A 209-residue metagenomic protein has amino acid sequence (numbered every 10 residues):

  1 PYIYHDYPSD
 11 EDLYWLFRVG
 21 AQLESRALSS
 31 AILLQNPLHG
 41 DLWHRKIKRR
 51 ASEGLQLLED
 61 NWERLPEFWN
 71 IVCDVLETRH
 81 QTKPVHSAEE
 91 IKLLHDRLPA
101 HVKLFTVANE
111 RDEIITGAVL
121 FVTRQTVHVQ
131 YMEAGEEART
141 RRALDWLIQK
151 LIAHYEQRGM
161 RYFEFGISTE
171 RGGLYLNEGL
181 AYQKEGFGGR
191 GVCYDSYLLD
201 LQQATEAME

Functional and structural regions predicted by a protein language model:
P1-A138, H154, E170: A conserved beta-strand-loop-helix scaffold within acyl/acetyltransferase catalytic domains
H101-M208: Aromatic (often tryptophan-rich) hydrophobic motifs at membrane interfaces
